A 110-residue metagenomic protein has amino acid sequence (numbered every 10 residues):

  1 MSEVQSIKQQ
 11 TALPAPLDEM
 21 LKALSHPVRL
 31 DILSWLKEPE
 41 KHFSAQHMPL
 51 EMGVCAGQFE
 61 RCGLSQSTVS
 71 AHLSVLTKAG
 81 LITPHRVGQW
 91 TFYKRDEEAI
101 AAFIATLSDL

Functional and structural regions predicted by a protein language model:
M1-P27, K78-L81, L107: N-terminal leader segment of winged-helix/HTH proteins
K22, P27-S65, T91-E98: N-terminal helix-turn-helix DNA-binding core of bacterial DNA-binding proteins
Q66-S67, P84: The DNA-contacting recognition helix of HTH DNA-binding domains and analogous helical DNA-recognition elements
L73-S74: Short, hydrophobic-biased segments on the C-terminal half of alpha helices that form "recognition helices"
K78-V87, K94: Beta-hairpin "wing" of winged helix-turn-helix
A99-F103: Short, charged/polar, Gly/Pro-enriched secondary-structure boundary elements
